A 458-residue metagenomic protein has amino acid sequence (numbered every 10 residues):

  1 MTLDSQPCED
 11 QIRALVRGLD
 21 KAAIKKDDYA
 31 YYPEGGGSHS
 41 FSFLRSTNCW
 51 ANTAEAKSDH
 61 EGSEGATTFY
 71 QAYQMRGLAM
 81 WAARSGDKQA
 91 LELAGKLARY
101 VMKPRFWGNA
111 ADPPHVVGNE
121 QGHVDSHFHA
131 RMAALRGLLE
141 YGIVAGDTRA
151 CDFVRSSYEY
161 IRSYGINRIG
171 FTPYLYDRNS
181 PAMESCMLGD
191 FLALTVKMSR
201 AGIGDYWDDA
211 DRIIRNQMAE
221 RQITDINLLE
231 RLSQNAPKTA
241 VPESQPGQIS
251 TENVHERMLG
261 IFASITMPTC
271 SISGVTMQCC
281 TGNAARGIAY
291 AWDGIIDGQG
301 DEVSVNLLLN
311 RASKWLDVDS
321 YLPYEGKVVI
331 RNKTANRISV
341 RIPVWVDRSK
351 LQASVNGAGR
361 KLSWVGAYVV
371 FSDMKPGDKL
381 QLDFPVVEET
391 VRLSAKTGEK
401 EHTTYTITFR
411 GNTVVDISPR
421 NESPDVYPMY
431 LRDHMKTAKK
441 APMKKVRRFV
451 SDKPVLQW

Functional and structural regions predicted by a protein language model:
M1, G37-A72, F106-E140, V144-D147 (+2 more regions): Solvent-exposed loop and edge beta-strand segments that line ligand/cofactor-binding and catalytic clefts
M1-G62, A66, G77-L78, A82-S85 (+1 more regions): N-terminal catalytic cores of secreted or lumenal carbohydrate-active enzymes
M1-P7, A72-K88, A133-D147, G189-I203 (+1 more regions): Well-ordered alpha-helical scaffold segments within catalytic/enzyme domains
Q11-Y29, E92-D112, R149-G170, R212-I223: Long, well-ordered core segments of solenoidal/helical folds
A94, V154, W207-I223, N227-N235 (+3 more regions): C-terminal beta-rich recognition modules with glycine/proline-rich loops and embedded aromatic residues
I143-S163, N179-I226: Catalytic-core region of carbohydrate-active enzymes that cleave or remodel glycosidic bonds
A335-V355: Beta-strand-rich binding/interaction modules
R348-D373, T390-T397: Solvent-exposed beta-strand/loop surfaces of large extracellular or lumenal domains
